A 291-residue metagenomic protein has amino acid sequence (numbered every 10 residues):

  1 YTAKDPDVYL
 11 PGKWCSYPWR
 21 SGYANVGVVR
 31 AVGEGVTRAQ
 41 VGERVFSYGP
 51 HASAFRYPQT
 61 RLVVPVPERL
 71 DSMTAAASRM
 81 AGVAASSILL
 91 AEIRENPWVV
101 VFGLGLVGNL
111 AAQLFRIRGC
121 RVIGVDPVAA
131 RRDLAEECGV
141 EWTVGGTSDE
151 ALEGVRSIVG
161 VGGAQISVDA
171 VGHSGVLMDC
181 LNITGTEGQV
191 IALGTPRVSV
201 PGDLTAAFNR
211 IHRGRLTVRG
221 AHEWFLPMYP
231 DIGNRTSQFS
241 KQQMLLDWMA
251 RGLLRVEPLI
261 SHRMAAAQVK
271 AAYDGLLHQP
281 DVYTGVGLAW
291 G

Functional and structural regions predicted by a protein language model:
T2-G49: Glycine-rich beta-strand-centered segment in the early N-terminal region that forms part of a ligand/cofactor-binding
V26, V45-F46, V100, I191 (+1 more regions): Hydrophobic beta-strand signal
E43-R44, A54, W98, L104 (+2 more regions): Residue-level marker of beta-strand positions
Y48-T60: A structural motif shared across PLP-dependent enzymes of the aminotransferase-like
D71-D149, E153: Mid-domain Rossmann-like dinucleotide-binding core that forms the NAD(H)/NADP(H) cofactor-binding site
I93, C138-R219: Glycine-rich cofactor phosphate-binding loops and adjacent beta1-alpha1 units of small-molecule cofactor enzyme domains
L152-S157, V161, T205-I260, A271: C-terminal substrate-binding/catalytic core of Rossmann-like NAD(P)-dependent dehydrogenases/reductases
V161, I191, V198-P201, Q243 (+2 more regions): C-terminal capping/lid region of NAD(P)-dependent oxidoreductase domains
